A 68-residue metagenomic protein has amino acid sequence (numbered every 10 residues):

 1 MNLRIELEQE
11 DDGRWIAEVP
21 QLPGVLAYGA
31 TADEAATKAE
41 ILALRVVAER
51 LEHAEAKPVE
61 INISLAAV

Functional and structural regions predicted by a protein language model:
M1-R4, T37-V68: Short, charged, surface-exposed hinge/linker loops at domain edges that act as mobile lids or interdomain connectors
E8-L22: Short aromatic-glycine-(Arg/Gly/Cys) micro-motifs in beta-strand/loop hairpins
W15-V19, A35, A54: Preference for short coil/turn "hinge" residues that link or interrupt alpha-helices
Q21-G24, V59: Generic low-complexity segments that are intrinsically disordered, proline-rich and/or Lys/Arg-biased
P23-E34: A short, exposed loop/beta-hairpin motif centered on an aromatic-Gly-Thr core
